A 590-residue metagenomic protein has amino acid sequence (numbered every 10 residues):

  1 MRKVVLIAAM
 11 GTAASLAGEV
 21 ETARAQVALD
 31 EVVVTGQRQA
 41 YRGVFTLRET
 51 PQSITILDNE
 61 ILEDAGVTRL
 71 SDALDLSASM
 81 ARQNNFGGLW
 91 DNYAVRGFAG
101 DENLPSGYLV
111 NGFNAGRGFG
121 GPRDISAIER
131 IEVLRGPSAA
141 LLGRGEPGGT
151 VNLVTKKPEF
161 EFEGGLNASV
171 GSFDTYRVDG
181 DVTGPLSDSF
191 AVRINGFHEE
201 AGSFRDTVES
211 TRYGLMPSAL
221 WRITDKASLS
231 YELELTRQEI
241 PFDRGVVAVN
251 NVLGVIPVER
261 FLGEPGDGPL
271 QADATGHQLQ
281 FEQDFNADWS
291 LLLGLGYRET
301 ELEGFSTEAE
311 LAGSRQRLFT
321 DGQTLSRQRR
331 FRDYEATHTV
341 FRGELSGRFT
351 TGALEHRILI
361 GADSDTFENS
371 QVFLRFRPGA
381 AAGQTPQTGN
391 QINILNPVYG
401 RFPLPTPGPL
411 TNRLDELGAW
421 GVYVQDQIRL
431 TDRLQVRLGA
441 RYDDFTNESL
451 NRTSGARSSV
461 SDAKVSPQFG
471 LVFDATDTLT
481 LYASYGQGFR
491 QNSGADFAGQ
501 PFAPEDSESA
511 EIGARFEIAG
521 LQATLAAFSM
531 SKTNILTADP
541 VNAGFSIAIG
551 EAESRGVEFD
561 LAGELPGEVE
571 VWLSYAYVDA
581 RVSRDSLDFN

Functional and structural regions predicted by a protein language model:
S15, Q26-E161, I512: Acidic, small-polar-rich N-terminal luminal/periplasmic segments of exported/outer-membrane proteins
L104, R117, S126-E129, A140-P217 (+3 more regions): Outer-membrane beta-barrel translocator/receptor signature
G164-L166, V192-I194, L229-Y231, L291-L295 (+5 more regions): Transmembrane beta-strands of outer-membrane beta-barrel proteins
G180-G184, P217-W221, L279-Q283, G343-G347 (+5 more regions): Residues on the lipid-exposed face of transmembrane beta-strands in outer-membrane beta-barrel proteins
E199-S203, M216-D284, Y297-A336, A382-T411 (+3 more regions): Acidic/polar loop-and-plug regions of large Gram-negative outer-membrane beta-barrel proteins
R222-T224, A336, E355-F367, R413-K532 (+2 more regions): Structural signature of Gram-negative outer-membrane beta-barrels, strongest in the C-terminal barrel of TonB-dependent
H277-T300, R327-L450: Face-selective signature of the C-terminal outer-membrane beta-barrel domain
D432, S529, A548-N590: Gram-negative outer-membrane beta-barrel transporters
